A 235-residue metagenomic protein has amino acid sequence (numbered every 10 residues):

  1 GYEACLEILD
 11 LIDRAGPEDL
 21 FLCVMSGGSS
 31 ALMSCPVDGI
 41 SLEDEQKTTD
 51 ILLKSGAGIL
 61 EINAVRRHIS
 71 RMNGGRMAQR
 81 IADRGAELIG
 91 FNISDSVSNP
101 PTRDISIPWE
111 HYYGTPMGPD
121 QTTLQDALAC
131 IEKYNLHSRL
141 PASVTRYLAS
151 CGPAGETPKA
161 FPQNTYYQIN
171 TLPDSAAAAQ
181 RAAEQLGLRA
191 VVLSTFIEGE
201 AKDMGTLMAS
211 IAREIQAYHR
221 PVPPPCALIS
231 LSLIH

Functional and structural regions predicted by a protein language model:
G1-E18, V65-R66: Glycine-rich oxoanion-binding loops at beta->alpha junctions
L6-L11, S70-R80, L207-A217: Conserved phosphate-binding catalytic cores of ATP/NTP-utilizing and phosphoryl-transfer enzymes
I12-E18, V24-M25, S70, Q79-A86 (+4 more regions): Solvent-exposed alpha-helices and their adjacent loops that cap or buttress functional pockets in soluble metabolic
L22, L60, I89-I93, V191 (+1 more regions): Hydrophobic/aromatic beta-strand patches that form the interior of the parallel beta-sheet core in alpha/beta enzyme
S30-S34: Short glycine/serine/threonine-rich phosphate/pyrophosphate-binding segments that cradle anionic phosphate groups
D38-I51, S55-R139: Internal gly/pro-rich beta-alpha loop/helix module that stabilizes soluble enzyme cofactors or their anionic handles
G85, I89, Y113, M117-L207 (+1 more regions): Accessory alpha-helical/coil subdomains and C-terminal extensions that flank or cap enzyme catalytic cores
I234-H235: Conserved small/polar residues in nucleotide/adenosyl-binding loops
